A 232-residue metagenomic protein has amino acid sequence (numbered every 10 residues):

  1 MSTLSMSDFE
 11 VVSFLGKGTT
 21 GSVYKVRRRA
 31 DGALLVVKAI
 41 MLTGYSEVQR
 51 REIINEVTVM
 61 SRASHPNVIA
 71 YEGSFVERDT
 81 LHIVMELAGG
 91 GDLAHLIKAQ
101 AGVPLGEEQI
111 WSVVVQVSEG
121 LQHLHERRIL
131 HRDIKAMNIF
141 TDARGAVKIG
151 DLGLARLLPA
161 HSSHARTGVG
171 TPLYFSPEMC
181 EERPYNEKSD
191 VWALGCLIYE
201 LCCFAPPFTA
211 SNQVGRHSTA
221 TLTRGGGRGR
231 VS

Functional and structural regions predicted by a protein language model:
S22: Conserved N-lobe ATP-binding subsite of Hanks-type protein kinase domains, especially the beta3 VAIK lysine
L34, A39-A63: Conserved N-lobe beta3->alphaC-helix segment of eukaryotic protein kinase catalytic domains
S74: Activation-segment/catalytic-loop signature of the eukaryotic protein kinase fold
R78-E86, A94-H95: A conserved loop-to-beta-strand element in the N-lobe of protein kinase catalytic cores that borders the ATP-binding
V113-V114: Activation segment signature within eukaryotic-like protein kinase domains
D190: Conserved catalytic-loop aspartate of Hanks-type protein kinases
